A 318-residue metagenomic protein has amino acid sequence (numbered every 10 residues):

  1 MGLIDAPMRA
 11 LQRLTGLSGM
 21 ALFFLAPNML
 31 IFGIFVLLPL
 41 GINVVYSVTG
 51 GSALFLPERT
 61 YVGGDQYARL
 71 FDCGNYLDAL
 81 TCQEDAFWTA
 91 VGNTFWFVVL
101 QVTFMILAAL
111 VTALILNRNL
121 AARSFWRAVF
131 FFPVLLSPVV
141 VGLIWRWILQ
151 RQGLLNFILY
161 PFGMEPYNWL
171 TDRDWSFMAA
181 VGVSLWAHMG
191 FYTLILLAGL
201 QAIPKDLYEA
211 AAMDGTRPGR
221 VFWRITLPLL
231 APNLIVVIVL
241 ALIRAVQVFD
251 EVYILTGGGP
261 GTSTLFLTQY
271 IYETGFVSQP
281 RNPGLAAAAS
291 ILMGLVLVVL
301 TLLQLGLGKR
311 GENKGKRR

Functional and structural regions predicted by a protein language model:
M1-T15: Short, Lys/Arg-rich, polar N-terminal cytosolic tail immediately upstream of the first transmembrane signal-anchor
L17-R318: A structural signal for multi-pass alpha-helical bundles of membrane permease subunits that mediate small-molecule
